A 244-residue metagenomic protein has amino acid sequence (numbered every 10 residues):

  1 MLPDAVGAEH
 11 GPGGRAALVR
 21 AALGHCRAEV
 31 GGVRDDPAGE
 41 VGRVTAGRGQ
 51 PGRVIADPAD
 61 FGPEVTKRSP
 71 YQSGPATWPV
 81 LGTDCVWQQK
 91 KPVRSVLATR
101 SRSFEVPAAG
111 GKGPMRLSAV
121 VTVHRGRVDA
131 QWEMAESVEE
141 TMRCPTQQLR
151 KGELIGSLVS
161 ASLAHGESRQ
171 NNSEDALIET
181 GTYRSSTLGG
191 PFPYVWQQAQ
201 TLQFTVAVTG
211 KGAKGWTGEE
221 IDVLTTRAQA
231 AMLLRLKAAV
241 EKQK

Functional and structural regions predicted by a protein language model:
M1-R53, V80, C85, L236-K244: N-terminal low-complexity, Pro/Thr-rich disordered segments that flank secretion/membrane-targeting signals
T45-G47, L117-R125, G215-D222: Second-shell loop/turn segments in exported
R53-V54, E64: Extracytoplasmic/periplasmic mature domains of Sec-exported, cell-envelope-associated bacterial proteins
V65-Y194, A228, L236, K244: A small/polar (G/S/T-enriched), proline-flanked helix-loop surface module common in exported/cell-envelope proteins
L117-V120, Q203-G212: Short, well-ordered beta-strand elements
Q170-E174, Q198-T205: Short, solvent-exposed coil/turn segments at beta-strand boundaries
G212-K244: Surface-exposed amphipathic alpha-helical segments
